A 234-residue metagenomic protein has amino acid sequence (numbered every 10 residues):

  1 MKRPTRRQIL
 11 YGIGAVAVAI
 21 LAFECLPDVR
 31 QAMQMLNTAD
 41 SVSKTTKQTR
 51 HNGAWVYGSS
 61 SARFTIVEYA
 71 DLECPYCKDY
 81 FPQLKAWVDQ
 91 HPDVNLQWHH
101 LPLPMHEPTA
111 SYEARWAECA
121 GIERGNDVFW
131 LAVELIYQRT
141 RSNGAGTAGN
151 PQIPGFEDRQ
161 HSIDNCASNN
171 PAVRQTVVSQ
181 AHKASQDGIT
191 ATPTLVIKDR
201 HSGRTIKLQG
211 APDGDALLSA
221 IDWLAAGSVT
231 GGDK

Functional and structural regions predicted by a protein language model:
M1-D28, A32, I153-K234: C-terminal cap of thioredoxin/glutaredoxin-like
D28-T46: Ser/Thr/Pro/Gly-rich low-complexity linker/stalk segments immediately outside membranes or between
T46-F64, V88-D89: A short beta-strand-turn-helix
H51-W55, P82-Q83, A181-K183: A generic local structural motif
V56-Y57, S142, L208: Short clusters of hydrophobic/aromatic residues that line enzyme substrate/ligand-binding pockets
S59, E68, G210: Conserved strand-loop elements at the edges of beta-sheets that form or border functional pockets
V67-L72, K78-G155, D187-T190: Structural alpha/beta surface segment adjacent to cysteine/selenocysteine redox centers across thiol/disulfide enzymes
